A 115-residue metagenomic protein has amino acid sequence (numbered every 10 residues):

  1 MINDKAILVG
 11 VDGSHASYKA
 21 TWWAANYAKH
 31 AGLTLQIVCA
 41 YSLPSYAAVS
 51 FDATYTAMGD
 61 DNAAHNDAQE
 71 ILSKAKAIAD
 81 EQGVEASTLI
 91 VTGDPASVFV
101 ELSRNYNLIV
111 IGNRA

Functional and structural regions predicted by a protein language model:
M1-I2, A16, A77-N113: Structural beta-alpha unit
I2-T56, S87: Small/aliphatic-rich secondary-structure junction motif
D12, R114-A115: Histidine-centered beta-alpha loop that forms part of the nucleotide-sugar donor binding/catalytic region in diverse
C39-Y46, H65-A68, S97-E101: Short, functional N-terminal and low-complexity linear motifs
Y55-E70: A short acidic, glycine-rich active-site loop that binds or catalyzes chemistry on phosphate/adenosine moieties
